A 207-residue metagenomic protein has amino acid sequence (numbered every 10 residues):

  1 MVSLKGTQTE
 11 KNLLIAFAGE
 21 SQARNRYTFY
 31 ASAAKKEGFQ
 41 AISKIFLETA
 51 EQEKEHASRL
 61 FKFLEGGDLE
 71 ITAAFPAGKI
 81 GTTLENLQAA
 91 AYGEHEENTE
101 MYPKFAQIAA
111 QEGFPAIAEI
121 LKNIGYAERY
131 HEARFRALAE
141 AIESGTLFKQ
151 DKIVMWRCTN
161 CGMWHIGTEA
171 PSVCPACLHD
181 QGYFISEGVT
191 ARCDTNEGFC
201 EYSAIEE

Functional and structural regions predicted by a protein language model:
M1-E207: Non-heme di-metal
